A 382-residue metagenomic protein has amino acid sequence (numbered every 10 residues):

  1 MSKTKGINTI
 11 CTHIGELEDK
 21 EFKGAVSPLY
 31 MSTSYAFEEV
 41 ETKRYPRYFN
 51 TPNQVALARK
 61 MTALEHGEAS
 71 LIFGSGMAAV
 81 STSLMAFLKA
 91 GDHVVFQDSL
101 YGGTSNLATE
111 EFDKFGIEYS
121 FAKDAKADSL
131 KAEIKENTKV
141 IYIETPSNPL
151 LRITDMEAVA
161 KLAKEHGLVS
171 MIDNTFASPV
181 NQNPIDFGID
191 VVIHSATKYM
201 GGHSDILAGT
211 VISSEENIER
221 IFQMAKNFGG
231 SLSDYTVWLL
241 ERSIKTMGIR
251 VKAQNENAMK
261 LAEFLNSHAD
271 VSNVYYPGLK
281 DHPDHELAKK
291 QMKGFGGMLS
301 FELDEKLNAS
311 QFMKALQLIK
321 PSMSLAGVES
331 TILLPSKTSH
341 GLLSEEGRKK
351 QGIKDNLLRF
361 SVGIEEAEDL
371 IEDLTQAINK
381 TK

Functional and structural regions predicted by a protein language model:
M1-L29: Short conserved active-site loop signatures built around small residues
S2, C11, L17, S70-D270 (+2 more regions): Conserved PLP-enzyme active-site core in the AAT-like
Y30, S34-S81, G103-E110: Conserved N-terminal alpha-helix of the aminotransferase class I/II PLP-enzyme fold
Y35-E38, N217, K337-S339: Active-site/binding-pocket entry motifs
T109, E118, A132, E136 (+3 more regions): PLP-dependent enzyme catalytic core of the Aspartate aminotransferase-like
G229, L316-A326, A377-K382: A common structural junction motif
L240-I249, G296-D304, R359-G363: Short, well-ordered beta-strand elements within core beta-sheets of diverse protein domains
M259-M323, S344-E345, K349: Conserved small-domain helix->loop->beta segment predominantly found in fold-type I
